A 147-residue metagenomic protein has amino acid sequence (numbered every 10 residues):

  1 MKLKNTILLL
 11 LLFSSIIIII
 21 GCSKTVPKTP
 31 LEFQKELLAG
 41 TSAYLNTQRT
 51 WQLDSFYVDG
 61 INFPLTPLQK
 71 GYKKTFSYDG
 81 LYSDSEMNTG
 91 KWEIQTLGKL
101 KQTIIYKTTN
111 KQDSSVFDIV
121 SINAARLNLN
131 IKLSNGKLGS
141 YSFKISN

Functional and structural regions predicted by a protein language model:
M1-L9: Bacterial N-terminal signal peptides that target proteins for export
L8, L12-I16: Hydrophobic helical h-region of N-terminal Sec-dependent signal peptides in bacterial secretory/periplasmic proteins
I18-G21: C-terminal motif of bacterial Sec signal peptides marking the signal peptidase cleavage site
S23-K91, L97-N147: Lipid interaction determinants
